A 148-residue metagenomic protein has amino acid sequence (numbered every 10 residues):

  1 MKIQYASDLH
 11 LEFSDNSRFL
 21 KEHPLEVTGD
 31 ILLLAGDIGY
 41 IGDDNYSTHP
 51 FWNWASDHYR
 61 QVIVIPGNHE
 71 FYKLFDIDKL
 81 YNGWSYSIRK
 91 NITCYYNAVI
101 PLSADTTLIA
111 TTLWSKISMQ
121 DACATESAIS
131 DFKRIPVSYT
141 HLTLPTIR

Functional and structural regions predicted by a protein language model:
M1-I3, I100-A110: Beta-strand-turn-beta hairpins that frame and shape the catalytic cleft of phosphate-ester-processing enzymes
M1-I63, E70-K79, H141: N-terminal active-site segment of His-dependent metallophosphoesterases
I65-G67, N97, T111: Generic beta-sheet signal
I77-I88: Short, aromatic/basic amphipathic alpha-helical patches
C94: A conserved beta-strand/loop element that lines the FAD pocket in flavoprotein oxidoreductases
T106-I129: Conserved, surface-exposed functional patches that form binding/active-site neighborhoods
T125-Y139: Active-site gating loops and adjacent loop-to-helix segments of metal-dependent hydrolytic enzymes
T140-T146: Conserved small/polar residues in nucleotide/adenosyl-binding loops
